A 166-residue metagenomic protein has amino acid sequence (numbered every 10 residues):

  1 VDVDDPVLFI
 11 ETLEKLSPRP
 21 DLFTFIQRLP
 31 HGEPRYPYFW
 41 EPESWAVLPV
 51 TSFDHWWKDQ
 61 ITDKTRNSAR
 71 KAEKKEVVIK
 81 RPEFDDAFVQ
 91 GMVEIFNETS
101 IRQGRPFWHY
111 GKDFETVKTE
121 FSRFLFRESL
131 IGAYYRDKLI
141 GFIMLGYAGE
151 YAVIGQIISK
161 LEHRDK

Functional and structural regions predicted by a protein language model:
V1: Short, basic, glycine/proline-bearing loop/turn elements
D4-D5, T51-F53, D113: Alpha-helix capping and helix-coil boundary motifs
D5-E11, R164-K166: Conserved acetyl-CoA-binding loop-helix of GNAT-fold acetyltransferases
F9-P42: Non-catalytic accessory segments adjacent to catalytic cores
R28-P34, H55-D165: A conserved beta-strand-loop-helix scaffold within acyl/acetyltransferase catalytic domains
Y36-W56: Active-site/acyl-donor-binding loops of N-acyltransferases
